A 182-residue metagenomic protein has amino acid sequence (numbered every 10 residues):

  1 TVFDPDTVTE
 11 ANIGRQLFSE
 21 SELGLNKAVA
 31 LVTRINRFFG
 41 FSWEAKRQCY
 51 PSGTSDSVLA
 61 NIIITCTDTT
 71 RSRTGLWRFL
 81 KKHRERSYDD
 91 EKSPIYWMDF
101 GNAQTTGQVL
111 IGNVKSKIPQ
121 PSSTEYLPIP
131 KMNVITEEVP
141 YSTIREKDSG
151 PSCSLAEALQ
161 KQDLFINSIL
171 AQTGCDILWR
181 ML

Functional and structural regions predicted by a protein language model:
T1-L182: Adenine nucleotide-associated cytosolic modules
